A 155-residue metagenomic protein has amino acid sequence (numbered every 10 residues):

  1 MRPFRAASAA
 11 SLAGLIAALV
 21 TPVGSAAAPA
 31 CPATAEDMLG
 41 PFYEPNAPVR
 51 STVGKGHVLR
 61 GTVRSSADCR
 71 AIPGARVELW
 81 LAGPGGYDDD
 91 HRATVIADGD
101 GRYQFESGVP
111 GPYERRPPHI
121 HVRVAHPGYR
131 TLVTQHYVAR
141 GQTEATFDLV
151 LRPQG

Functional and structural regions predicted by a protein language model:
M1-L12: Bacterial N-terminal signal peptides that target proteins for export
A10-P22: Bacterial N-terminal signal peptides
V23-A27: Sec/Tat signal peptide C-region and signal peptidase I cleavage site
A28-G155: Beta-strand-dominated extracellular/periplasmic modules and repeats in secreted or surface-exposed proteins
